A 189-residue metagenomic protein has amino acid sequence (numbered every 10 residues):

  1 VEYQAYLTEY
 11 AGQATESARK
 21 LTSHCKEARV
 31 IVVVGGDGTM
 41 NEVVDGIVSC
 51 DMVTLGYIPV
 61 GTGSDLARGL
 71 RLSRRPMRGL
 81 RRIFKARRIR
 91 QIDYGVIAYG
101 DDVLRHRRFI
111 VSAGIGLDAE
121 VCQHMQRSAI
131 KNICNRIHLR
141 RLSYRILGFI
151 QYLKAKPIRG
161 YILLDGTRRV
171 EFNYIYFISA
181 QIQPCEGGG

Functional and structural regions predicted by a protein language model:
V1-I31, N41, D45, M77-L80: ATP/NTP phosphate-donor binding region
T8, S49-F177: Catalytic core of DAGKc-family lipid kinases
Y10-A11, G36-D37, G114: Short beta->alpha junction loops/turns
G12, G38-T39, P184-C185: Short beta->alpha connector loops
V34, A98, Q181: Conserved residues at the C-terminal ends of beta-strands
V34-G36, V60: Glycine-rich beta-strand-to-loop/alpha-helix junction loops that act as flexible
T39-M40, I178: Conserved Motif II region of HX4D acyltransferases
S179-G188: Phosphate-binding core of ATP-grasp and ATP-grasp-like enzymes
